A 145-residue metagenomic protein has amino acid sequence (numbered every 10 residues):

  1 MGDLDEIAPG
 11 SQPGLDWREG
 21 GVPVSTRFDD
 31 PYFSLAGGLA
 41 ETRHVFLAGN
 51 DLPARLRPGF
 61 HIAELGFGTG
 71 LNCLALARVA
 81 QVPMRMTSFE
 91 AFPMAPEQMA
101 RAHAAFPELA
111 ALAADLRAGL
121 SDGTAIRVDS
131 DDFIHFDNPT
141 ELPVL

Functional and structural regions predicted by a protein language model:
M1-A63, L74-E108, D131-F133: Rossmann-like AdoMet
G66: Conserved glycine-centered beta->alpha loop in an early N-terminal alpha/beta scaffold
T69: Conserved SAM/SAH-binding loop
A100-L145: S-adenosyl-L-methionine
